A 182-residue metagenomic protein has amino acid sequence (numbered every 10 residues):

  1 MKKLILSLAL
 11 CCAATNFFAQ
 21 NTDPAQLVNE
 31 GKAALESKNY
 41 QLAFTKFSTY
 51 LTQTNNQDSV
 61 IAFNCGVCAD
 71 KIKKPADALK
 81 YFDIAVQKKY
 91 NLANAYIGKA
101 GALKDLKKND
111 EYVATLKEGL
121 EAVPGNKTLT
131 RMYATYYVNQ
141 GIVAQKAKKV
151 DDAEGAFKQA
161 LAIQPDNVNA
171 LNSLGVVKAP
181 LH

Functional and structural regions predicted by a protein language model:
K2-L6, L10, F17-N64, K71-K73: N-terminal leader/linker segments that initiate helical-solenoid repeat arrays
D23-A25, D58-V60, A93-N94, K127 (+2 more regions): Helix-start (N-cap) detector for alpha-helical repeat units in TPR-like alpha-solenoids, especially tetratricopeptide
E36-S37, D70-K71, D105-L106, N139 (+2 more regions): Register position in tetratricopeptide repeats
N55-N56, Y90, P124, P165: Short coil turns that delineate tetratricopeptide repeat
F63-N64, G98, M132, N139 (+1 more regions): Canonical tetratricopeptide repeat
